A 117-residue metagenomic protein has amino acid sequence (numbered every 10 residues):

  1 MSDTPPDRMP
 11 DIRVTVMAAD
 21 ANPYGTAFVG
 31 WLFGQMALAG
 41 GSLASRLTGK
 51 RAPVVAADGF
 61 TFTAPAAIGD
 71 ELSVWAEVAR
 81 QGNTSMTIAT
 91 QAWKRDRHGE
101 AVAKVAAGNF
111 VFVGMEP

Functional and structural regions predicted by a protein language model:
S2-A56, V113-P117: Hot-dog-fold acyl-thioester-processing enzymes
S2-I12, A67-I68, A79-P117: HotDog/MaoC-like acyl-thioester-processing domains
G40-M86, E100-A107: Hydrophobic beta-strand-centered segment that forms part of the acyl-chain substrate-binding groove
